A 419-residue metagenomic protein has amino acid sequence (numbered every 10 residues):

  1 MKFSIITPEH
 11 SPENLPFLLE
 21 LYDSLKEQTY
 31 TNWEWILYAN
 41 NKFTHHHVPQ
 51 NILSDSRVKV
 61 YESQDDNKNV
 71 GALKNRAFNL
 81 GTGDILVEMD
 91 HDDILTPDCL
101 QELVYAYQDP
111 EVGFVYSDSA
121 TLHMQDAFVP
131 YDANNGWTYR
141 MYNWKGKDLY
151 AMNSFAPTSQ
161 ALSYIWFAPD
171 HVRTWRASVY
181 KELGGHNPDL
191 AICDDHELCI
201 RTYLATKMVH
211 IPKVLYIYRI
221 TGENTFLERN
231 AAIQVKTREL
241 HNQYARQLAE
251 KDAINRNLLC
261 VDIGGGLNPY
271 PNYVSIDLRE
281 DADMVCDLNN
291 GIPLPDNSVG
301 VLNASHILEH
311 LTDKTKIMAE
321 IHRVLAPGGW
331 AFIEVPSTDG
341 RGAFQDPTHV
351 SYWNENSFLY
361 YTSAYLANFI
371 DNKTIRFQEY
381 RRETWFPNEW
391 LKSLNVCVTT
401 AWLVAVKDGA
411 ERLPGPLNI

Functional and structural regions predicted by a protein language model:
E20-N32: Short, acidic, metal-binding catalytic loop of nucleotide-sugar glycosyltransferases
Q64-G81: Glycine-rich, basic loop-to-helix element that forms the pyrophosphate-binding segment of sugar-nucleotide handling
G71, Y139-T174, D281-V285: A recurrent flexible, glycine/aromatic-enriched loop bordering the glycosyltransferase active site that acts as
L86: Short aromatic/hydrophobic "clamp" motif used to bind/position activated sugar donors
D98-Y142: Conserved donor NDP-sugar-binding/catalytic core segment of glycosyltransferases
D118, V209-L215: Catalytic beta-strand/loop signature of glycosyltransferases that borders the donor
I192-L198: Acidic donor-binding loop at a coil-to-helix junction in glycosyltransferase catalytic cores that engages
V214, Y218-T221, L227-I254: Catalytic core of nucleotide-sugar-dependent glycosyltransferases
